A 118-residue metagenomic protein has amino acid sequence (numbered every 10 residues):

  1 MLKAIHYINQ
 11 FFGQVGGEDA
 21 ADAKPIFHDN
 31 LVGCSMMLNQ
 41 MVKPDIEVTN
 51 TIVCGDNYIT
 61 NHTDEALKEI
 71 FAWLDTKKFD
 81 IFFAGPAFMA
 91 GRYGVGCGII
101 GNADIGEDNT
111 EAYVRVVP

Functional and structural regions predicted by a protein language model:
L2-A112, P118: Metallocofactor- and cofactor-centric catalytic cores in central/energy metabolism, strongly enriched
